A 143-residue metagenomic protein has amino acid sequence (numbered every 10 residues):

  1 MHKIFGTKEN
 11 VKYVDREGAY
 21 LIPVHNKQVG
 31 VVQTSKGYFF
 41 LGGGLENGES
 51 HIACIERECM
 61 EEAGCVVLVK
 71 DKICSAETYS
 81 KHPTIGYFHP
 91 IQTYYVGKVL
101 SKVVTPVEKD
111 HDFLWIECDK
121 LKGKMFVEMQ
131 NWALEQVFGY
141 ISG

Functional and structural regions predicted by a protein language model:
M1-Y20: Acidic, metal-coordinating catalytic segment for phosphate/diphosphate chemistry, firing primarily on the Nudix
T34-K36: C-terminal lobe/hinge of AMP-binding adenylation domains
F39-G43: A short gly/proline-enriched turn/hairpin at secondary-structure junctions
L45-L68, A76-M129: Unchanged
G123-G143: Charged phosphate-binding loop/patch that engages nucleotide di/tri-phosphates or the phosphate backbone of nucleic
